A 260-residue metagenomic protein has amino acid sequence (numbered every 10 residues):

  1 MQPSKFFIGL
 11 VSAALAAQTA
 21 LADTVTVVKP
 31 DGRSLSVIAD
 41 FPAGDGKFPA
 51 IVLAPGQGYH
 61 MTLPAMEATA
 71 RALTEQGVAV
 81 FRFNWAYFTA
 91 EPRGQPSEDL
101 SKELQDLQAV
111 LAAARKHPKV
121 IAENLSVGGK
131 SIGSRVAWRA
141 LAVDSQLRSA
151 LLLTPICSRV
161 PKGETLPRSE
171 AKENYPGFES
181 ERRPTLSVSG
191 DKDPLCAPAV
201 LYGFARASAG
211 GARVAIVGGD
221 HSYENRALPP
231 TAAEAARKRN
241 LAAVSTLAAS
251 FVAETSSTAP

Functional and structural regions predicted by a protein language model:
M1-I8: Bacterial N-terminal signal peptides that target proteins for export
Q18-A22: Sec/Tat signal peptide C-region and signal peptidase I cleavage site
T26-A43, K47-V120, Y223-P230, N240: Serine-hydrolase catalytic machinery in alpha/beta-hydrolase-like enzymes
M66, C196-R206, L228: Short alpha-helix in the alpha/beta-hydrolase fold that links the catalytic acid
A109-S180: Primarily recognizes the serine-hydrolase "nucleophile elbow" in alpha/beta-hydrolase and SGNH/GDSL folds
E181, S187-S189, D193: Short beta-strand/loop motif that positions the catalytic acidic residue of the alpha/beta-hydrolase fold
K192-C196, H221-S222: Acidic catalytic loop of the alpha/beta-hydrolase fold
G211-P260: C-terminal catalytic histidine-bearing segment of alpha/beta-hydrolase fold enzymes
